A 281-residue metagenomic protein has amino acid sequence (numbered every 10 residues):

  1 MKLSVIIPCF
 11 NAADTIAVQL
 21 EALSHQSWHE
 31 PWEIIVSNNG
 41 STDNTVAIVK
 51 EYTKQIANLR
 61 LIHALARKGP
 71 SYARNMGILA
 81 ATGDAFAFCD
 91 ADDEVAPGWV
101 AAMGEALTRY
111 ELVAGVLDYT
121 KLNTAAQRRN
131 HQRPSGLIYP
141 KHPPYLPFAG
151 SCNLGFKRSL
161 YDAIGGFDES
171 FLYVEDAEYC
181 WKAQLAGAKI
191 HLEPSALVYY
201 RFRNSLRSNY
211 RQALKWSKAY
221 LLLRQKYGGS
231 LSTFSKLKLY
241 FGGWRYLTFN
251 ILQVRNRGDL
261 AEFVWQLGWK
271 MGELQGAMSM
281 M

Functional and structural regions predicted by a protein language model:
A12-H25: Short, well-formed alpha-helical segments that are part of the catalytic scaffolds of diverse glycosyltransferases
A22, N38-A47, A66, D90-D93: A conserved acidic beta->alpha catalytic loop
A64-A81: Glycine-rich, basic loop-to-helix element that forms the pyrophosphate-binding segment of sugar-nucleotide handling
F86: Short aromatic/hydrophobic "clamp" motif used to bind/position activated sugar donors
E94, G98-Q127: Conserved donor NDP-sugar-binding/catalytic core segment of glycosyltransferases
Y119-T120, L137-S159, L172, E178: A recurrent flexible, glycine/aromatic-enriched loop bordering the glycosyltransferase active site that acts as
N153-L154, L160-G165, S170-L197: A short, conserved alpha-helix in the catalytic core of glycosyltransferases
Q212-A219, Q225, G229-M281: Non-catalytic, C-terminal membrane-associated alpha-helical segments of glycosyltransferases
